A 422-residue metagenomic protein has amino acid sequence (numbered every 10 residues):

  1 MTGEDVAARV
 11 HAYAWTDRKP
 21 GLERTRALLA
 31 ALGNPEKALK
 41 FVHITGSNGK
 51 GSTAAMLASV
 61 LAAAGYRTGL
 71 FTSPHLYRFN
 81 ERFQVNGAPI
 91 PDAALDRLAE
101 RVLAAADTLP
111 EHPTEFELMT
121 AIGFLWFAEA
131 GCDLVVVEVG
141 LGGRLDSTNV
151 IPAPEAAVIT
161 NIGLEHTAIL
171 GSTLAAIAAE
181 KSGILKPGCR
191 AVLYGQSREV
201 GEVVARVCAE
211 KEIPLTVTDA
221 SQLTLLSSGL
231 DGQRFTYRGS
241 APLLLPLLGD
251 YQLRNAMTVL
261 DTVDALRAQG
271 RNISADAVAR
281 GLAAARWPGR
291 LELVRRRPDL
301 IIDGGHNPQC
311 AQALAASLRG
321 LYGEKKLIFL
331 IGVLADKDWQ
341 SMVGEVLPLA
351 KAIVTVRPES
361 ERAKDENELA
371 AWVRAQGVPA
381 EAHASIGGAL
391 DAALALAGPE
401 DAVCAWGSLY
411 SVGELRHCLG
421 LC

Functional and structural regions predicted by a protein language model:
M1-T16: Charged, amphipathic alpha-helical linker segments immediately N-terminal to NTP-binding catalytic cores
D17-R18, L22, R26-K37, A63-P152 (+2 more regions): ATP-dependent carboxylate-amine ligase catalytic core
A38, L134-V137, L145-V158, I162-H166 (+2 more regions): Nucleotide phosphate-binding/pyrophosphate-handling subdomain across enzymes that bind or process nucleotide phosphates
I44, S52-G69: A conserved segment at the C-terminal end of the G1
F71, Y194-G195, V207-G229, P246-D250 (+6 more regions): Beta-strand->loop->alpha-helix junctions that form or flank phosphate-binding loops in nucleotide-handling enzymes
P110-E111, L118, G131-E138, P154-G239 (+2 more regions): Acidic, Mg2+-coordinating active-site environments of NTP-dependent enzymes
Y194-T216, D231, D299-I302, P308 (+1 more regions): C-terminal helical cap/extension that packs against the catalytic core of soluble nucleotide-cofactor enzymes
